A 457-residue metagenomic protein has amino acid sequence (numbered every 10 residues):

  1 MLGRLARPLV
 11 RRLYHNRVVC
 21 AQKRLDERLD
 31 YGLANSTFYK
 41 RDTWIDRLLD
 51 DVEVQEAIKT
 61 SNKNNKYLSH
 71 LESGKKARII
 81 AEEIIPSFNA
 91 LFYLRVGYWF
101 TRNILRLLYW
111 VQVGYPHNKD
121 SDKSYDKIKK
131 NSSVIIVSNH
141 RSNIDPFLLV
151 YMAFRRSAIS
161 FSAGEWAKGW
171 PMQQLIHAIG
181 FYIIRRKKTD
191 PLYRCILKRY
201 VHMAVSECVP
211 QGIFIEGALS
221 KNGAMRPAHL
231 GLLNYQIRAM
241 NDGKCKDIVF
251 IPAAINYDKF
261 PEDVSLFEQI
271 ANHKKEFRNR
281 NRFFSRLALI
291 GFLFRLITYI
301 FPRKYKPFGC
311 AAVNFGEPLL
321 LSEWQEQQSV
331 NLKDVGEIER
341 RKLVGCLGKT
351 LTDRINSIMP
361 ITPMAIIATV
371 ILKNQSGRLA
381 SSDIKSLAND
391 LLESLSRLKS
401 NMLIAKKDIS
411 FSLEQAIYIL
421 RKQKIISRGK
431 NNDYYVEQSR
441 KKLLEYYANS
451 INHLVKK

Functional and structural regions predicted by a protein language model:
M1-G212, G217-K457: Membrane-interfacial terminal anchoring regions of lipid-handling membrane enzymes
